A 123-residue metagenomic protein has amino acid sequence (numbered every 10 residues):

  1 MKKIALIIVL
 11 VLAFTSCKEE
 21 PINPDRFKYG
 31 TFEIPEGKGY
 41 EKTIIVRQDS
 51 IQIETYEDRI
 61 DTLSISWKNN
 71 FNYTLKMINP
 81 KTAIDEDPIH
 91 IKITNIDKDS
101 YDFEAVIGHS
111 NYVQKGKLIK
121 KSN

Functional and structural regions predicted by a protein language model:
M1-I4: Positively charged n-region of N-terminal signal peptides that target proteins for export
A13-S16: C-terminal motif of bacterial Sec signal peptides marking the signal peptidase cleavage site
K18-E20: Bacterial signal peptide processing site
P24-G39: Tryptophan-anchored aromatic micro-motifs
Y40-K68: N-terminal glycine/threonine-rich, aromatic-flanked beta-hairpin/loop signature
T43-I45, T62-S66, P88-T94, G116-K120: Hydrophobic/aromatic beta-strand elements that line small-molecule binding cavities or substrate pockets in beta-rich
L75-K98: An anionic, turn-rich surface loop/hairpin at beta-sheet edges that serves as a generic interaction/coordination patch
G108-N123: Edge beta-strand at a domain terminus
